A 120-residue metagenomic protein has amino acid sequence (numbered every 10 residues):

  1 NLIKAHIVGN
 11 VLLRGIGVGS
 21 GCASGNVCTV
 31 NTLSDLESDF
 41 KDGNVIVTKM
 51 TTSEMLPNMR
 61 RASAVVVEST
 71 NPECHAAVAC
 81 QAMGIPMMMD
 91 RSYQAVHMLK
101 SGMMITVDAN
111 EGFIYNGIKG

Functional and structural regions predicted by a protein language model:
N1-G120: Non-catalytic, soluble scaffold/interaction modules
